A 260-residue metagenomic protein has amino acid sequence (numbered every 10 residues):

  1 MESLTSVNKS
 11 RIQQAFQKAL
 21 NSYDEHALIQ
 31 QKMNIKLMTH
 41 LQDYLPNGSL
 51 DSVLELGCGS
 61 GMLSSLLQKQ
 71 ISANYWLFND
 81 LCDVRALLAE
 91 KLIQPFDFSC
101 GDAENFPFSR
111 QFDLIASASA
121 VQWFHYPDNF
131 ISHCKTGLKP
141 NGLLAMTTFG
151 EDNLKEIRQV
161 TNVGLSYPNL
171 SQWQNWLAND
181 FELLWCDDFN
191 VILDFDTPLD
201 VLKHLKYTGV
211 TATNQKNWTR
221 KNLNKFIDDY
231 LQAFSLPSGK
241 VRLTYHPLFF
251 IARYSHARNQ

Functional and structural regions predicted by a protein language model:
M1-N21: N-terminal, positively charged/glycine-rich alpha-helical extensions of SAM-dependent methyltransferases
H26-I29, S60-M62, L165-P168, W185-Q260: Conserved Class I S-adenosyl-L-methionine
I29-S49: Conserved alpha-helix/loop element of class I SAM-dependent methyltransferases that forms part of the SAM/SAH-binding
S52-F106: Class I SAM-dependent methyltransferase SAM/SAH-binding core
E104-I115: A short acidic, Gly/Pro-enriched loop at the edge of an enzyme's catalytic core that lines a small-molecule cofactor
L114-P127: A short SAM/SAH-binding and catalytic strip from SAM-dependent methyltransferases
D128-L143: A short glycine-rich, Lys/Arg-flanked "PGG" loop and its adjoining helix->strand segment in the class I
L143-Q172: Conserved class I S-adenosyl-L-methionine
